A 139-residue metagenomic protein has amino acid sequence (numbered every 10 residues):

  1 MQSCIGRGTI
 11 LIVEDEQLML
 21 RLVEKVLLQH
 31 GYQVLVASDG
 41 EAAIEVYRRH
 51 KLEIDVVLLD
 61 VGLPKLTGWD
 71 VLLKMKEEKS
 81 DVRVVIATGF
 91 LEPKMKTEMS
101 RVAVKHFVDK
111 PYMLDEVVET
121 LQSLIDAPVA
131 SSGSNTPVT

Functional and structural regions predicted by a protein language model:
M1-L11, E24, E45-R48, E53 (+5 more regions): Non-catalytic signal-transmission and effector/linker regions of two-component phosphorelay proteins
E14: Conserved acidic carboxylate
L20, P64, E92: The feature encodes the CheY-like receiver
R21-Q29: Charged docking surfaces used in two-component/phosphorelay signaling
G31-D39, V46, V108: Short hydrophobic/Thr-rich beta-strand motif most characteristic of the beta2 strand and flanking loop of CheY-like
V36, L63-L66: Residue-level signal for the "D+5" position in two-component response regulator receiver
D39-A42, T67-D70: Acidic catalytic/metal-coordinating carboxylates
D60, T88: Active-site residues of response regulator receiver
